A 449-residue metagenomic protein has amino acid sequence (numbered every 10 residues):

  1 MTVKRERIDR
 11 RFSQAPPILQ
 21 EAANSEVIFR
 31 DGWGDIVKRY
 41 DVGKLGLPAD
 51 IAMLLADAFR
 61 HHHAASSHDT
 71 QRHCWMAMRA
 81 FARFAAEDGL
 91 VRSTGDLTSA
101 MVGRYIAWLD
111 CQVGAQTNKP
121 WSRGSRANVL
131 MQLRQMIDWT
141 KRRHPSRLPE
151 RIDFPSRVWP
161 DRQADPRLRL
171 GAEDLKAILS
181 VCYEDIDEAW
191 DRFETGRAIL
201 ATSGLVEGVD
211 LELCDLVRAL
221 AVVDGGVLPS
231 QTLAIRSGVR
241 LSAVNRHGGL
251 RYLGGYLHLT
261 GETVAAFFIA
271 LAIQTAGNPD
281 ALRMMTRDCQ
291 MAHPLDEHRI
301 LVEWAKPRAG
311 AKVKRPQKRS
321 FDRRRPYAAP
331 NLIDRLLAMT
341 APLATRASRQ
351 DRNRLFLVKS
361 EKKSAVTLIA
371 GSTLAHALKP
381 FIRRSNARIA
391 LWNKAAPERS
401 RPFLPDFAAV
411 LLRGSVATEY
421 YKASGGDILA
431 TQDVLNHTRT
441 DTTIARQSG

Functional and structural regions predicted by a protein language model:
M1-R251, A270: Charge-rich, intrinsically disordered N-terminal extensions that act as flexible nucleic-acid engagement or regulatory
I36-G46, S156-R192, S230-G449: Extended accessory and catalytic-adjacent subdomains in large enzymes
